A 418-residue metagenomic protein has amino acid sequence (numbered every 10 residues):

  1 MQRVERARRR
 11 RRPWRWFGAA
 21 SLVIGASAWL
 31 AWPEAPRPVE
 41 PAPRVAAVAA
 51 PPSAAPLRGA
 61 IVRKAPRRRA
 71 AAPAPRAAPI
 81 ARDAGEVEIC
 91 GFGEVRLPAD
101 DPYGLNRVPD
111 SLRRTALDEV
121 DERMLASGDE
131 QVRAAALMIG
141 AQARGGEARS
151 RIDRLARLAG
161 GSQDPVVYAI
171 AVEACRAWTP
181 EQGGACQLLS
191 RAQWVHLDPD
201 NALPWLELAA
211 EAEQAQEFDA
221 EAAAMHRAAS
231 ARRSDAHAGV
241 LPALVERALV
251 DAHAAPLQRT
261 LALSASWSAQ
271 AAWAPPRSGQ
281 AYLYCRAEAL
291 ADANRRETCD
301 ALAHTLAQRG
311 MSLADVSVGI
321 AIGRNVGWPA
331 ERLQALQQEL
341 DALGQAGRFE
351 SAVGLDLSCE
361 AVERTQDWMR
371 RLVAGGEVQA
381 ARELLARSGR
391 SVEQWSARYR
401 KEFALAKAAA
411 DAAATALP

Functional and structural regions predicted by a protein language model:
M1-E40: Sec-dependent N-terminal signal peptides
E34-G91: Juxtamembrane proline-rich low-complexity "stalk" or linker regions positioned immediately after a signal peptide
A116-R123, A148-G161, Q182-H196, F218-R232 (+3 more regions): Alpha-helical repeat scaffolds
G128-Q131, G161-V166, C175, P199-A202: Short helix-capping/linker turns of helical repeat alpha-solenoids
A136, Y168-V172, L203-L208, A223 (+1 more regions): Alpha-solenoid helical repeat scaffolds
G140, C175-W178, A212-A215: Residue at a conserved register position within TPR or TPR-like alpha-solenoid repeats
S230-Q338: Extended amphipathic alpha-helical interaction segments
A287-P418: A cross-kingdom marker for long, charged
